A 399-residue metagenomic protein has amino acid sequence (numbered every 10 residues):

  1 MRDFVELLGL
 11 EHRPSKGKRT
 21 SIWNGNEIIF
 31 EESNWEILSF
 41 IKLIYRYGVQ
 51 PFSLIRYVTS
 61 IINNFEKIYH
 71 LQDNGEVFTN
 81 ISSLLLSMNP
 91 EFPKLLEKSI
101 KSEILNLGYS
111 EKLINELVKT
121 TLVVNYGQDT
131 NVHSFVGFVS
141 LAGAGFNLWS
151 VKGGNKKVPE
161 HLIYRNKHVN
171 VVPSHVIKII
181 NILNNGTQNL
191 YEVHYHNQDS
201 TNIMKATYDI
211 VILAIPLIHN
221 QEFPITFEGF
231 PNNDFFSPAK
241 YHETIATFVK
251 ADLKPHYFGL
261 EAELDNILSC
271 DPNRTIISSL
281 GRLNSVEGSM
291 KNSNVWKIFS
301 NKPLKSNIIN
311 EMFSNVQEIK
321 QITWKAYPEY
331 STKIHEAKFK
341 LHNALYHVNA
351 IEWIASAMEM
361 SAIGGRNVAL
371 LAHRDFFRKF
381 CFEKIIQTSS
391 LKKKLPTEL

Functional and structural regions predicted by a protein language model:
M1-L71: Dinucleotide-binding Rossmann-like beta1-alpha1 core, especially the glycine-rich loop that anchors the ADP
R13-S15, N170-V172, I322, Y346: General small-molecule cofactor/ligand-binding pocket signal
V49-F52, N63-V77, S87, E91 (+5 more regions): Eukaryotic N-terminal low-complexity, Ser/Thr- and Lys/Arg-rich leader segments that predominantly function as
T59-E192, N197-D199: Active-site/ligand-binding neighborhood in enzyme catalytic cores
N166, Y208-D209, H342: Short, well-ordered alpha-helix to beta-strand connector turns
V172, I212, T247, Y346-V348: Hydrophobic/aromatic beta-strand patches that form the interior of the parallel beta-sheet core in alpha/beta enzyme
K178-V316: Mid-domain catalytic core of redox enzymes that form a hydrophobic substrate pocket/lid adjacent to a catalytic redox
T275-L399: Conserved flavin/dinucleotide-binding core of flavoenzymes
